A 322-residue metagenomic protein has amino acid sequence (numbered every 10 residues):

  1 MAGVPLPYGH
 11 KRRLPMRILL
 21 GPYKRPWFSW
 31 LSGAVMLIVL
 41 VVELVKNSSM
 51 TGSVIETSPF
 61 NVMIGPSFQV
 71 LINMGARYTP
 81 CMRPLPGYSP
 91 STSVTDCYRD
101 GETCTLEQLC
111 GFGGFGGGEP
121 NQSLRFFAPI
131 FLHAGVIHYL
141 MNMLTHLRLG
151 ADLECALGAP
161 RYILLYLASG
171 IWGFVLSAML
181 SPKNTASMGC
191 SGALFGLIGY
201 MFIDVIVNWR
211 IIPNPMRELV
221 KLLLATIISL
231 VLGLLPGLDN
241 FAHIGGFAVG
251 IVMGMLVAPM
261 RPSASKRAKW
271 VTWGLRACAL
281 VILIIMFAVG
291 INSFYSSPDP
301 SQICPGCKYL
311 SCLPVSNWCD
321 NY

Functional and structural regions predicted by a protein language model:
M1-N73, T79-R83, D96, P120 (+1 more regions): C-terminal transmembrane module of polytopic alpha-helical membrane proteins
S29-G33, L140, I163-L167, L219-L223 (+2 more regions): Hydrophobic alpha-helical transmembrane segments
S93-V136: Individual transmembrane alpha-helix segments
P120-A128, A168, W172, V220-I227: Alpha-helical membrane-protein architecture signal
A128-M201: Transmembrane helix-loop-helix
A151-D152, I171-M179, M201, T226-G233 (+3 more regions): Alpha-helical transmembrane segments of multipass membrane proteins
C155, A159, M201-L219, A258-W270: Alpha-helical transmembrane bundle and helix-membrane interface signal in multi-pass integral membrane proteins
M179-M188, I211-I212, G233-F241: Membrane-interface helix caps and helix-loop-helix hairpins in membrane proteins
